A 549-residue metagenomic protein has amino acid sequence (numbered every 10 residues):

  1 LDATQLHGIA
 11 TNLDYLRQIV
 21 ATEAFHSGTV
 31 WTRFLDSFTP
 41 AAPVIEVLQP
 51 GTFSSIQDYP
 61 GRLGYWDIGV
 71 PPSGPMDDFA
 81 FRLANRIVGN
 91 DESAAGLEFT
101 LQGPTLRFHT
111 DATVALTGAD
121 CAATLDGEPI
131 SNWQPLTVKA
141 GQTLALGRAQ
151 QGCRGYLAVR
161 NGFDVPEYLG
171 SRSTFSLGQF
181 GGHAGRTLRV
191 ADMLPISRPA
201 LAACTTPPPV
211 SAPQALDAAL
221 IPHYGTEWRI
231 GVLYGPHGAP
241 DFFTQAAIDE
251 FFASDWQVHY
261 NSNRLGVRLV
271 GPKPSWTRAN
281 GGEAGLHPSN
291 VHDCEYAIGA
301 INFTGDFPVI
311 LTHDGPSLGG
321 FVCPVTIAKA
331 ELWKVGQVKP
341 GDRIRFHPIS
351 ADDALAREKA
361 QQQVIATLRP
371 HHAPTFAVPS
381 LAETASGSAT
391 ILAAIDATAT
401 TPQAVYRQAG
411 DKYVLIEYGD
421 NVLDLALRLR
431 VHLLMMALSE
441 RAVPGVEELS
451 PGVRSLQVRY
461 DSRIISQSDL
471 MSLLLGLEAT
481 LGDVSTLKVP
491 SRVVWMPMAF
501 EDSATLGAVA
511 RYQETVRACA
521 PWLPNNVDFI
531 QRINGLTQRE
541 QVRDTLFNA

Functional and structural regions predicted by a protein language model:
L1-P43: Catalytic cores of soluble metabolic enzymes centered on carboxylation/carboxyl-transfer
A41-A549: Conserved "landmark" site that anchors the functional core of diverse proteins
